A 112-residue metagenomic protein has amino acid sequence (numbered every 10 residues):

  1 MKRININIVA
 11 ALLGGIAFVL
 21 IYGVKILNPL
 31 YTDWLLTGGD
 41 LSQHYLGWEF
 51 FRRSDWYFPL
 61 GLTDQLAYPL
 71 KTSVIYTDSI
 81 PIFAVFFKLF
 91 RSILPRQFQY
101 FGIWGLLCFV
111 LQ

Functional and structural regions predicted by a protein language model:
M1-L27: Start-transfer (signal-anchor) and selected internal transmembrane alpha helices of multi-pass inner/ER membrane
A17-L111: Membrane-interface coil-to-helix junctions
